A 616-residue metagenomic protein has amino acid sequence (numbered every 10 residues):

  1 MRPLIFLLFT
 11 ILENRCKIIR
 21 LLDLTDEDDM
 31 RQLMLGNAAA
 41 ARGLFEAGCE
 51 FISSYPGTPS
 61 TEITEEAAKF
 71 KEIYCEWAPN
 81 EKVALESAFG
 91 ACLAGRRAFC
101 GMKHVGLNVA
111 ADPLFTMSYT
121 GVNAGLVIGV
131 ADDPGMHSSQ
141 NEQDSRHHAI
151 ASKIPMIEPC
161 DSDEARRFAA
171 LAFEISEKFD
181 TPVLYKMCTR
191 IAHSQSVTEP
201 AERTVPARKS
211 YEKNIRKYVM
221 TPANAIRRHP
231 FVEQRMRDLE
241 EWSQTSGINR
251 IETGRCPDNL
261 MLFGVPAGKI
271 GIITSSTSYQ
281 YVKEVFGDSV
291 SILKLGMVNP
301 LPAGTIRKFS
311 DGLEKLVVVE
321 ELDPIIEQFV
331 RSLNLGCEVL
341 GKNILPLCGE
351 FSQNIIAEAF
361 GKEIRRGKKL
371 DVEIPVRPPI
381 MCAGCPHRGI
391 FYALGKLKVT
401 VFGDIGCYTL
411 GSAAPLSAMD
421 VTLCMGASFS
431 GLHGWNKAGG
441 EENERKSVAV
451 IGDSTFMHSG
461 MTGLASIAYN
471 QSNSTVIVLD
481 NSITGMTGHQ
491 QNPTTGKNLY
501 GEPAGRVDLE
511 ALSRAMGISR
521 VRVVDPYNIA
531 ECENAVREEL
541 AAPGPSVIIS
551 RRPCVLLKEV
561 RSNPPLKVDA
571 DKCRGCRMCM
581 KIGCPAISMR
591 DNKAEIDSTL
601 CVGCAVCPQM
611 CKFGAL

Functional and structural regions predicted by a protein language model:
I19-S162, R190, C256, L260-L262 (+2 more regions): Thiamine diphosphate
L21-N37, A47, P159-M381, P386-H387 (+7 more regions): Flexible, low-complexity linker and terminal segments
I63-E66, F89, A110-L114, M136-Q143 (+15 more regions): Short acidic, glycine/serine/threonine-rich loops at helix termini
E66-E72, K283-L293, A511-G517: Short helix-loop-beta junction
Y74-A78, G121-A131, K213, Q471-D480 (+2 more regions): A glycine-rich helix N-cap at a beta->alpha junction
S138, S412-I549, E559-R561: Thiamine diphosphate
